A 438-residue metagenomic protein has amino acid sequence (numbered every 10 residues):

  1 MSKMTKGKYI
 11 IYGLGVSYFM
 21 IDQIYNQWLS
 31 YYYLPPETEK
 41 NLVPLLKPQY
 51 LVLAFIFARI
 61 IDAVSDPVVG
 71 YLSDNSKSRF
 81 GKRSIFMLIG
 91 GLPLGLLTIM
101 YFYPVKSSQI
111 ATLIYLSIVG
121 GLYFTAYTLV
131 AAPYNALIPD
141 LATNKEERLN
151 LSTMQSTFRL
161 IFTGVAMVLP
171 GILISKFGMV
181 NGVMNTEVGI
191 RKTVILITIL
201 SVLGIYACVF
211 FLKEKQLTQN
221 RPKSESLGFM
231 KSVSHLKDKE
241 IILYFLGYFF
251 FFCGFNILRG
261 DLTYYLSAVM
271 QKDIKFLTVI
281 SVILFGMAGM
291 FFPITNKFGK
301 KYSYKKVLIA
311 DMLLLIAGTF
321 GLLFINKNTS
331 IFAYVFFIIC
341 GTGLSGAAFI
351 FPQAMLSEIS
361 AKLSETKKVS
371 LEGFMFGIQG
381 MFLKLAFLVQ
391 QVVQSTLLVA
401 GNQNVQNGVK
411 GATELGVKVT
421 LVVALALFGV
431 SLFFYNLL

Functional and structural regions predicted by a protein language model:
M1-L438: Membrane-embedded alpha-helical bundles of multi-pass transporters/translocases, especially carrier/permease families
